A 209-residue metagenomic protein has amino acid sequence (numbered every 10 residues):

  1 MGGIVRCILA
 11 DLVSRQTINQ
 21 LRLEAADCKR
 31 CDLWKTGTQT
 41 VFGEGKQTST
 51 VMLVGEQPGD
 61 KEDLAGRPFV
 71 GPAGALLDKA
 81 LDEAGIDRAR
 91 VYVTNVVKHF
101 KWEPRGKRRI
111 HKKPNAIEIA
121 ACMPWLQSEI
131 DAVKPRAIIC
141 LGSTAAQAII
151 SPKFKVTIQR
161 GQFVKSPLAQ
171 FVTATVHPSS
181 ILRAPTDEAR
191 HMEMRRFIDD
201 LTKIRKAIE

Functional and structural regions predicted by a protein language model:
G2-E209: A polyanion-binding, active-site-adjacent surface
